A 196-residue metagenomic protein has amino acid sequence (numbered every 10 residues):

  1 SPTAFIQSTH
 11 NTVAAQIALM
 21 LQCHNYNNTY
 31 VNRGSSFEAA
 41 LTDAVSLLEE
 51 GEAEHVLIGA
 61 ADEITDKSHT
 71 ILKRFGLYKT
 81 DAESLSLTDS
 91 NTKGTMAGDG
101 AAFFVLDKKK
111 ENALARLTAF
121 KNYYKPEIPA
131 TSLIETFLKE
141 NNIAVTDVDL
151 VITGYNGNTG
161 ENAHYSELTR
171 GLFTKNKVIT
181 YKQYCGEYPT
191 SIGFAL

Functional and structural regions predicted by a protein language model:
S1-F5, T9-A39, S46-E50, A61-A195: Conserved "HGTGT" condensation-loop signature of ketosynthase/thiolase-family condensing enzymes that catalyze
A53-I58: Short glycine-aspartate micro-motif
